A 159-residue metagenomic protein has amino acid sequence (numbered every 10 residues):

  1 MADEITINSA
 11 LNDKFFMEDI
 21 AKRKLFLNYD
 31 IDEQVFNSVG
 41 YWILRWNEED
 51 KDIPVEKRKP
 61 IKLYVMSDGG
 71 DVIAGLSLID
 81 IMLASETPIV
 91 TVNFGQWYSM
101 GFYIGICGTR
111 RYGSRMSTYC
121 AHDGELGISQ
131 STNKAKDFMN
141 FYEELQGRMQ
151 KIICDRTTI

Functional and structural regions predicted by a protein language model:
M1-I159: Terminal-region recognition feature
